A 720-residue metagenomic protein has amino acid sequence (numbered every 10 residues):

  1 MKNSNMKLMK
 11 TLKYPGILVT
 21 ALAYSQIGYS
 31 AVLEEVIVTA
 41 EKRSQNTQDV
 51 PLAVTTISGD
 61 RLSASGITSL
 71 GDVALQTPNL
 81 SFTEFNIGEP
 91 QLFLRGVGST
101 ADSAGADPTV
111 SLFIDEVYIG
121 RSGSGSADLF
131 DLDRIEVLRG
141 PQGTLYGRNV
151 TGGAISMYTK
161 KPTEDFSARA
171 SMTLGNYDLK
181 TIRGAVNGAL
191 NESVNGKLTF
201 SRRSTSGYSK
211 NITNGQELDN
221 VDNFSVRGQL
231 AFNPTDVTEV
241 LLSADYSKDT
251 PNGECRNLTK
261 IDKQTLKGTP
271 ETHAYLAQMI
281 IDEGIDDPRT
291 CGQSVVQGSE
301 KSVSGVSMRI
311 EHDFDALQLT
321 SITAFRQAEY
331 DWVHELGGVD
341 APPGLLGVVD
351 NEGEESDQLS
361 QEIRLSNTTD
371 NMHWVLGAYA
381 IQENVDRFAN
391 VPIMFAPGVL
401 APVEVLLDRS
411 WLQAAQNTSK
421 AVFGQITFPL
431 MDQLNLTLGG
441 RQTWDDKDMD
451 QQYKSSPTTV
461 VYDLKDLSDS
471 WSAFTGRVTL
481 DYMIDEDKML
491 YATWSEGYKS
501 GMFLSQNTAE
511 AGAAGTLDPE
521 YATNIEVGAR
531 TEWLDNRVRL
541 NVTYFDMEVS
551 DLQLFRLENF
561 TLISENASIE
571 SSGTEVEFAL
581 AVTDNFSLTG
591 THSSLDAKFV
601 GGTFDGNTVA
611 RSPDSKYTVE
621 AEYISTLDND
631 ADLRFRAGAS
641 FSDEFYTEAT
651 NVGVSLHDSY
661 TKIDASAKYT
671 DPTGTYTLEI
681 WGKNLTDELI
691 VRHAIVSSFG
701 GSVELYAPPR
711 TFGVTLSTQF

Functional and structural regions predicted by a protein language model:
A31-D165, V527: Acidic, small-polar-rich N-terminal luminal/periplasmic segments of exported/outer-membrane proteins
D107-T109, R121, F130-R139, T144-V226 (+6 more regions): Outer-membrane beta-barrel translocator/receptor signature
G215, V221-W374, Q382, R539-L540: Outer-membrane beta-barrel domain signature, strongest for Gram-negative TonB-dependent receptors and also present
A231-T235, L365-S366, N371, Y379-I381 (+2 more regions): Structural signature of Gram-negative outer-membrane beta-barrels, strongest in the C-terminal barrel of TonB-dependent
L242-S243, K301-E329, V349-K454, D481-D485 (+2 more regions): Face-selective signature of the C-terminal outer-membrane beta-barrel domain
S307-F314, Q318-H334, M483-K499, T516-T574 (+3 more regions): Membrane-embedded beta-barrel scaffold of Gram-negative outer-membrane proteins
H373-V375, P429-L436, Y544-E548, E565-A649 (+1 more regions): Gram-negative outer-membrane beta-barrel transporters
S640-E648, Y669-F720: C-terminal beta-signal and adjacent terminal beta-strands/loops of Gram-negative outer-membrane beta-barrel proteins
